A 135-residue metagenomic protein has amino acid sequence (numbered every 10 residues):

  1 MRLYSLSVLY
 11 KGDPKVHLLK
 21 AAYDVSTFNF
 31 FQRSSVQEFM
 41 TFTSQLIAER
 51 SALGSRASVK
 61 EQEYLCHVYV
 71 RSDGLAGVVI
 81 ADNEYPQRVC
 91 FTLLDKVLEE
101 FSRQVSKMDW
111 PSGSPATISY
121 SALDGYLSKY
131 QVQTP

Functional and structural regions predicted by a protein language model:
M1-P135: Soluble N-terminal interaction domains of secretory/endomembrane membrane proteins
